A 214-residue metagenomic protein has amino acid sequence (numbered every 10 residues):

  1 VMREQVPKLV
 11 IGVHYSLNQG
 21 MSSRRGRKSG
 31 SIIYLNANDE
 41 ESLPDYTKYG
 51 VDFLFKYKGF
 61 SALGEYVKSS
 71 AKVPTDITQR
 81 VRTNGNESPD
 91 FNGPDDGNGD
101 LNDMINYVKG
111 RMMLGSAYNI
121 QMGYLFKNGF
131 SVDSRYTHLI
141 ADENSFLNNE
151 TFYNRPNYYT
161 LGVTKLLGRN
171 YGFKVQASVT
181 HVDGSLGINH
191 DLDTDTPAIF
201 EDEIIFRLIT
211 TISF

Functional and structural regions predicted by a protein language model:
Q5-F214: Outer-membrane beta-barrel pore domains
